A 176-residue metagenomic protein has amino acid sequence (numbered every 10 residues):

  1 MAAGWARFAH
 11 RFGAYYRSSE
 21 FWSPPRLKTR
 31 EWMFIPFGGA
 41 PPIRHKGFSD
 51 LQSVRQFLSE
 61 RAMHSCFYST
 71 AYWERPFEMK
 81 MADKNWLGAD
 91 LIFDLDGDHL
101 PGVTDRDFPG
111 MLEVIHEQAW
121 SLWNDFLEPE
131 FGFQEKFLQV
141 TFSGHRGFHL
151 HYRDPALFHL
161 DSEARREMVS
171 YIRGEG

Functional and structural regions predicted by a protein language model:
M1-S143, P155-S162, G176: Signature for HUH/AEP ssDNA processing cores
F148-D154: A short beta-strand motif that forms the metal-chelation/ATP-contact edge of phosphoryl-transfer active sites
S162-E163, Y171: Structured partner-binding subdomains within large eukaryotic complex subunits
S170-G176: Non-catalytic, alpha-helical, charged scaffold/linker segments that couple or flank catalytic or architectural cores
